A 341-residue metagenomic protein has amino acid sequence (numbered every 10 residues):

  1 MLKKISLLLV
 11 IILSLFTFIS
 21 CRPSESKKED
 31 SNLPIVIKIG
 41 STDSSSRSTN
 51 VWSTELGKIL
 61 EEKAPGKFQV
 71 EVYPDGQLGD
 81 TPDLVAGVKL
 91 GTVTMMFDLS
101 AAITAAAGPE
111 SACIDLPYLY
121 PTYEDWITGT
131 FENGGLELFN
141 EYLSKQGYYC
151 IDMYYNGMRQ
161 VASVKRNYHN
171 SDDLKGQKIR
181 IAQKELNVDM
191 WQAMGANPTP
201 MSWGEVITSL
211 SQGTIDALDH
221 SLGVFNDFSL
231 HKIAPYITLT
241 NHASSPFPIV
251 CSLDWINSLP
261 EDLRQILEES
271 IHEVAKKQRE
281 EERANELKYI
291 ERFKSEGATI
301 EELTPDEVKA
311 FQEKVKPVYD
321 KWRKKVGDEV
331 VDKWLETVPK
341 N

Functional and structural regions predicted by a protein language model:
M1-L8: Bacterial N-terminal signal peptides that target proteins for export
I12-L13: Repetitive helical segments and hydrophobic/amphipathic motifs
C21-D125, G135, L143-N341: N-terminal secretory/targeting leader peptides
T130-F131: Helix-boundary and loop/linker segments of multi-pass membrane transporters
